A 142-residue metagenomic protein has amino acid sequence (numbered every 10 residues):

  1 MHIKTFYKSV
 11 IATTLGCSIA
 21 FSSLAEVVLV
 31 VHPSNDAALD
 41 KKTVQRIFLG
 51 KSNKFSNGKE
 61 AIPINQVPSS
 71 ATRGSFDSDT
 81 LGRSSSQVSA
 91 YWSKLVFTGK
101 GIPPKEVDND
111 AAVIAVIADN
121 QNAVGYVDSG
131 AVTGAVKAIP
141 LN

Functional and structural regions predicted by a protein language model:
H2-T13, C17: Bacterial N-terminal signal peptides that target proteins for export
A20-S22: N-terminal signal peptide c-region/cleavage motif recognized by signal peptidases
E26-N142: Exported/periplasmic ABC-transporter solute-binding proteins
